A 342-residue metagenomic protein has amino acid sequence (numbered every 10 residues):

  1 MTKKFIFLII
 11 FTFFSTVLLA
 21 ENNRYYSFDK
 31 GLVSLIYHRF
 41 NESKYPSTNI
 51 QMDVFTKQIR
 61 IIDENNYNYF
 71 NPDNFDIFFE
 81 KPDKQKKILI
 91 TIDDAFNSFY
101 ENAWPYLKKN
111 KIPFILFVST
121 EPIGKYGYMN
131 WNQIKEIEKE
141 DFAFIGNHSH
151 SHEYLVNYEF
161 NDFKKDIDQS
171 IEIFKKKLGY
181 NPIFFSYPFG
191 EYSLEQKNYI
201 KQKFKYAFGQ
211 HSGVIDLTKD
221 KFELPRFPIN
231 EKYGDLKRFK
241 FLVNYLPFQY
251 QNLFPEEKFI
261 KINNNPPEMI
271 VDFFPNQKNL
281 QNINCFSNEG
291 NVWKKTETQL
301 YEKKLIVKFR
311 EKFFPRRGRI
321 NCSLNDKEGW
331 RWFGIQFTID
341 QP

Functional and structural regions predicted by a protein language model:
K4-F14: Sec-dependent N-terminal signal peptides
L18-A20, S27: Boundary at the C-terminal end of the N-terminal hydrophobic targeting segment
K30-N49, N65, F78-I88, N97-N102 (+2 more regions): Metal-dependent polysaccharide deacetylase catalytic core of the NodB/CE4 family, i.e., the active-site-bearing domain
N49-I77: N-terminal carbohydrate-binding/catalytic regions of secreted carbohydrate-active enzymes
F204-G213: Acidic, His- and aromatic-enriched active-site or binding-groove loops in soluble protein domains that engage sugars
I229-N264: Short, compositionally biased P/S/T/A/G/V-rich stretches that sit at domain boundaries
Q251-P342: Beta-strand-enriched, solvent-exposed domains that form extended recognition/catalytic surfaces
